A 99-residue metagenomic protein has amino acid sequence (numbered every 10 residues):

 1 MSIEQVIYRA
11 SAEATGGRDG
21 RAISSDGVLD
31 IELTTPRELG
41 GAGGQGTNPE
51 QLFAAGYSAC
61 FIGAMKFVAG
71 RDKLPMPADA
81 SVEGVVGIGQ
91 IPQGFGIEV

Functional and structural regions predicted by a protein language model:
M1-A55, I62-V99: Extended beta-strand/beta-hairpin segments
